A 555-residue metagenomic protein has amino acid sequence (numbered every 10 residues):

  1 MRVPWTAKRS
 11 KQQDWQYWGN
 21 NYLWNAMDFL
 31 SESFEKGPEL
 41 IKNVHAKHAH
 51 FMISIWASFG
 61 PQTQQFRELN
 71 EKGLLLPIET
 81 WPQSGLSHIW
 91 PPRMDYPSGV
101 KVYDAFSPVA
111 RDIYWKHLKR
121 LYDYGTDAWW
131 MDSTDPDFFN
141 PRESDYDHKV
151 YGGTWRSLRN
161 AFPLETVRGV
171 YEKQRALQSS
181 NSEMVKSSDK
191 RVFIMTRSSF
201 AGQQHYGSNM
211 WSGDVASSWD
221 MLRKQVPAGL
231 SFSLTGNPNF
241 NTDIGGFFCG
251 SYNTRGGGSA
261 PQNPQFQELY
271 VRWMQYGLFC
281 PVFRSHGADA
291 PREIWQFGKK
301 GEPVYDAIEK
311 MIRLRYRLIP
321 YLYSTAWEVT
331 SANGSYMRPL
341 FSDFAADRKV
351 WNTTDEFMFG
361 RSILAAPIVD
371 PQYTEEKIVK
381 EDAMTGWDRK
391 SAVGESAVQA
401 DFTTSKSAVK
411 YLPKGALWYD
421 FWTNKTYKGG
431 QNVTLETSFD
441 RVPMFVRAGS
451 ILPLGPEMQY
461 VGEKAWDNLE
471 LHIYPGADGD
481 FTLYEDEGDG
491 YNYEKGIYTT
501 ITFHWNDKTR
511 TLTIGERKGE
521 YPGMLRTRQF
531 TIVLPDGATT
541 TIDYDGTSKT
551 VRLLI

Functional and structural regions predicted by a protein language model:
M1-D440, R447: Catalytic-domain carbohydrate-binding cleft regions of carbohydrate-active enzymes
F439-I555: Accessory, solvent-exposed terminal regions and/or long lumenal/extracellular loops of proteins
